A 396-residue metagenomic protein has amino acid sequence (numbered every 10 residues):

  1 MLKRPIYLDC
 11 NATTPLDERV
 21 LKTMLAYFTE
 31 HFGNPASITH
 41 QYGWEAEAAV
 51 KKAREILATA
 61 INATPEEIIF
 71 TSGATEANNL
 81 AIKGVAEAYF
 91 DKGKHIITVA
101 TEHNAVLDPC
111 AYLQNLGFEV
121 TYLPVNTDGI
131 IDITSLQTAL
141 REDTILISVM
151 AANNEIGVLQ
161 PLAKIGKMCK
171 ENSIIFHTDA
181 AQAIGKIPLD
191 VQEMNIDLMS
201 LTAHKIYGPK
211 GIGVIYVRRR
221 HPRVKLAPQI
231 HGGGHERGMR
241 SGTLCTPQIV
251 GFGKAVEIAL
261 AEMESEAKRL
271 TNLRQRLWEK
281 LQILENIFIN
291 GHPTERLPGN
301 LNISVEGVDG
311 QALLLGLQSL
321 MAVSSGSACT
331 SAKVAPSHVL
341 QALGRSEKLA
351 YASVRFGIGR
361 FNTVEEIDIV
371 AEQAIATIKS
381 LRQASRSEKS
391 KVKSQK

Functional and structural regions predicted by a protein language model:
M1-E388: Pyridoxal 5′-phosphate
S387-K396: Arg/Gly-rich low-complexity intrinsically disordered repeat tracts
